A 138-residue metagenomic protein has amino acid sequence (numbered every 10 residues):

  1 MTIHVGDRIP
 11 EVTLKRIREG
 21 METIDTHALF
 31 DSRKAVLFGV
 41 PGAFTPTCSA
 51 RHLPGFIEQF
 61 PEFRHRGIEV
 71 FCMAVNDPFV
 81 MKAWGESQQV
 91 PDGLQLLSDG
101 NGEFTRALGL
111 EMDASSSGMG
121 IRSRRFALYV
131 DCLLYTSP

Functional and structural regions predicted by a protein language model:
M1-R16: N-proximal helix/coil linker or "cap" segments that precede and/or mark the start of modular domains
P10, V36, R124-R125: Short loop/turn microsegments at loop-to-beta-strand junctions
L14-K34: A short beta-strand-turn-helix
L29-S49: Short active-site neighborhood of thiol/selenol oxidoreductases, capturing the structured segment around
T45, Y135-P138: Conserved small/polar residues in nucleotide/adenosyl-binding loops
S49-Q89: Structural microenvironment flanking redox-active thiols in thiol-disulfide oxidoreductases
Q89-G120: Short, internal strand/loop/helix patches that form the active-site neighborhood or redox-interaction surface
R125-L134: A short, hydrophobic beta-strand/beta-hairpin element that forms part of a small beta-sheet core
